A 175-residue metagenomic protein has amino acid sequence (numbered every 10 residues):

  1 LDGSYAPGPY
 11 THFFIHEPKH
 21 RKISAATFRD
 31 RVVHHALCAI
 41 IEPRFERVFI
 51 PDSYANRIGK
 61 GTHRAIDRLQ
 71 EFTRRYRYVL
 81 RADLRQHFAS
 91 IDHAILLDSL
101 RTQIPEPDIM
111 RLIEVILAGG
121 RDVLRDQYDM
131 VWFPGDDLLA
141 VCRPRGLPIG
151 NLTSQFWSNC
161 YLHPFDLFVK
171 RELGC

Functional and structural regions predicted by a protein language model:
L1-N56: Active-site substrate-recognition loop segments, prototypically the cytochrome P450 B′-helix/B-C loop
G3-S4, G8-P9, P51-D52, E71-C175: Conserved polymerase palm-domain catalytic core
H12, H16, H20, H34-H35 (+4 more regions): Histidine (H) residue identity feature
K22-S24, A65-Q70: Catalytic micro-motifs at enzyme active sites that drive phosphoryl/nucleotidyl and oxygen chemistry
V32, A36-I40, R68, S99 (+1 more regions): Generic beta-strand or strand-like secondary-structure segments
V32, R64, D108: Charged, alpha-helix-enriched surfaces in structured cytosolic catalytic cores of large nucleotide-utilizing machines
R57-T62: Active-site beta-loop-alpha junctions of metal-dependent nucleic acid enzymes, especially the RNase H-like/DDE
H63-A65, S154: Short, electropositive, low-hydrophobicity segments enriched in small/polar residues
